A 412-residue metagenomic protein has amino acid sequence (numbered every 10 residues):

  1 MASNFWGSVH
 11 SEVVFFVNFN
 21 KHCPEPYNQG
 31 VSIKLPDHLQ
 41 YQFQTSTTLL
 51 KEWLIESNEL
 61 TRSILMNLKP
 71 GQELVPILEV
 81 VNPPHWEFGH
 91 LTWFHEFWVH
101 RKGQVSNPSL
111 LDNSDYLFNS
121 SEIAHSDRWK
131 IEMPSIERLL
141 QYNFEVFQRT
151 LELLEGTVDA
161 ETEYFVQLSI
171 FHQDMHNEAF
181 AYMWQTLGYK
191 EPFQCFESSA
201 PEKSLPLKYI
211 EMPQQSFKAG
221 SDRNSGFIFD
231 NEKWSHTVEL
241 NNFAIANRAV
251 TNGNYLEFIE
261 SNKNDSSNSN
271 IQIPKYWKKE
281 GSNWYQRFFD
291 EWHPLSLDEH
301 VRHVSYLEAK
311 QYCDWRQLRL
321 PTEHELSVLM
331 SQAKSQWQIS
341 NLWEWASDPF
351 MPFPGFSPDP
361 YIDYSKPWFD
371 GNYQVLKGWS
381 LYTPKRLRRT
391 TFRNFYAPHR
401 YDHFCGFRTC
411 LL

Functional and structural regions predicted by a protein language model:
A2, G7-H10: Cationic, amphipathic, low-complexity segments that mediate targeting or membrane/lipid association
W6, F16-F19, N28-Q29, K51 (+11 more regions): Short, contiguous alpha-helical
P36-F43, H125-M133, G156-V158, K233-E239 (+2 more regions): Short glycine/proline-rich turn/loop motifs
E96-W129, F144-T157, F243-L329: Active-site microenvironments of metalloenzymes and redox enzymes
E202-A219: Extended, Lys/Arg-enriched charged tracts that mediate electrostatic binding to polyanionic substrates
K233-H236, S261-I271, Y276, Q338-L412: Surface-exposed recognition segments
D298, H324-I339, P354, N394: Short, well-ordered junction/capping motifs at the entry into regular secondary structure
